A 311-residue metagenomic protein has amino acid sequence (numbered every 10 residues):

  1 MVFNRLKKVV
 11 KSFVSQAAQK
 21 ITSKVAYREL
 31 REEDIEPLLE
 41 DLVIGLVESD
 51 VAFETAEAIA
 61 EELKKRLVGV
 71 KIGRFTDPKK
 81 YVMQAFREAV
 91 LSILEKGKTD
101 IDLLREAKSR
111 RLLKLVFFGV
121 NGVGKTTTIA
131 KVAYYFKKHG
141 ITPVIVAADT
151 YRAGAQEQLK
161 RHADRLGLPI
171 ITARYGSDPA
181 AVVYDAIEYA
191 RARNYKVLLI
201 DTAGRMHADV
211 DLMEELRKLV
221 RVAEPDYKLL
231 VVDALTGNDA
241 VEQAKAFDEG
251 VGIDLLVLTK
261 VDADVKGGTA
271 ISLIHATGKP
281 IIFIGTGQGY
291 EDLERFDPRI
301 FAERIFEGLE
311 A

Functional and structural regions predicted by a protein language model:
M1-V25: N-terminal accessory targeting/assembly segments
R5, V9, D34, Y81 (+1 more regions): Exposed alpha-helical structural elements
K7-V9, G122, T150-Y151, H207-V210 (+1 more regions): Short acidic/polar alpha-helix capping motifs at helix-coil junctions
S15, E48, L91, E95 (+2 more regions): Generic secondary-structure signature for well-ordered alpha-helical cores
Q19-A148, A155-Y175, Y184-A190, V197-I200: Primarily NTPase-proximal linker/entry elements flanking Walker-type ATP/GTP-binding cores
I35, K125, Y151-R152, P179 (+2 more regions): Charged, low-complexity surface patches
D178-R193, H207-E310: Conserved catalytic-core segment of NTP-binding enzymes
A203-R205: Short glycine-rich anion-binding loops that position phosphate/pyrophosphate groups of nucleotides and phosphorylated
